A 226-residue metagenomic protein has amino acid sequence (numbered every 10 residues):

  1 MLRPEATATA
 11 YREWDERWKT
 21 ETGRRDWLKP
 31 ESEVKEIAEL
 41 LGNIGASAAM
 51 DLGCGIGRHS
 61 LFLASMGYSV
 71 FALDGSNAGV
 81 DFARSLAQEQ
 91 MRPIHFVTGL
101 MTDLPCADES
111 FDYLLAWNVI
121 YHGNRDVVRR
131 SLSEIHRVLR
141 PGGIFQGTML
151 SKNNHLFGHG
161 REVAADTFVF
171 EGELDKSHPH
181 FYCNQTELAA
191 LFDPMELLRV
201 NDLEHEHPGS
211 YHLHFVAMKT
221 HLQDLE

Functional and structural regions predicted by a protein language model:
M1-G45, I56-D103, I144-E226: Class I (Rossmann-like) S-adenosyl-L-methionine-dependent methyltransferase catalytic domain, capturing the SAM-binding
G53: Conserved S-adenosyl-L-methionine
T102-L114: A short acidic, Gly/Pro-enriched loop at the edge of an enzyme's catalytic core that lines a small-molecule cofactor
Y113-V127: A short SAM/SAH-binding and catalytic strip from SAM-dependent methyltransferases
R129-P141: A short glycine-rich, Lys/Arg-flanked "PGG" loop and its adjoining helix->strand segment in the class I
